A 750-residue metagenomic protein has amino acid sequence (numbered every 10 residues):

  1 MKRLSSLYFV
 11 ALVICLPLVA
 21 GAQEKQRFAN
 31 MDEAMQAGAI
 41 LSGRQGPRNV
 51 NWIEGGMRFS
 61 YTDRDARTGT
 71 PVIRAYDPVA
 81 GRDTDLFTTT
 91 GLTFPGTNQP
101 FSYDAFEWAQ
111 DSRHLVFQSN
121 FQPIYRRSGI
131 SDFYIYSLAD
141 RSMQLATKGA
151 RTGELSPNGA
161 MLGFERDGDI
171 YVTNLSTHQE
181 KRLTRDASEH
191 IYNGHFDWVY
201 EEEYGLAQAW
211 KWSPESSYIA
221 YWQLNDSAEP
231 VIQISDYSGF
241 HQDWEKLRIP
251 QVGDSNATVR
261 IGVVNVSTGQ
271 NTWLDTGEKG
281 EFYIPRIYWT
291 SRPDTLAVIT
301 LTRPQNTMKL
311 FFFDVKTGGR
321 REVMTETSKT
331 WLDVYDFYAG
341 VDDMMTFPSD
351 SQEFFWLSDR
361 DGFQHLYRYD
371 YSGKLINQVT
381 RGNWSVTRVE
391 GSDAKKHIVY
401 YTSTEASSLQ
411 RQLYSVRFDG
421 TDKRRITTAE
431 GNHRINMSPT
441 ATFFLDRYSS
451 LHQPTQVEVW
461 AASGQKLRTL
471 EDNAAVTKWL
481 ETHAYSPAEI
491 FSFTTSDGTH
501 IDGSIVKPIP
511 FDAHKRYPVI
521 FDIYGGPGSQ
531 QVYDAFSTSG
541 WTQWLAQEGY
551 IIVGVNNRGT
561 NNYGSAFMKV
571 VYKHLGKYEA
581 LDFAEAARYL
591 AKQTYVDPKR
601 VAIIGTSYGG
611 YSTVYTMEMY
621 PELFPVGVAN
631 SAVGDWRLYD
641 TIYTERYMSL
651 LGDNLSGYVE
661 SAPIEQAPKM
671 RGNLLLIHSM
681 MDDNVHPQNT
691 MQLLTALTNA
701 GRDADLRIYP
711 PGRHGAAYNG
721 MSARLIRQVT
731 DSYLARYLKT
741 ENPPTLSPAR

Functional and structural regions predicted by a protein language model:
M1-F9: Bacterial N-terminal signal peptides that target proteins for export
A11, R48, Q122, K148 (+11 more regions): Generic anion/oxyanion-binding catalytic loop in active/binding sites
L12-G21: Hydrophobic h-region of N-terminal signal peptides that target proteins for export in Gram-negative bacteria
A22-F443, L451-T455, V459-W460, Y485 (+1 more regions): Beta-propeller folds
A207, V231-I232, P285-Y288, P293 (+2 more regions): Serine-hydrolase catalytic core recognition
